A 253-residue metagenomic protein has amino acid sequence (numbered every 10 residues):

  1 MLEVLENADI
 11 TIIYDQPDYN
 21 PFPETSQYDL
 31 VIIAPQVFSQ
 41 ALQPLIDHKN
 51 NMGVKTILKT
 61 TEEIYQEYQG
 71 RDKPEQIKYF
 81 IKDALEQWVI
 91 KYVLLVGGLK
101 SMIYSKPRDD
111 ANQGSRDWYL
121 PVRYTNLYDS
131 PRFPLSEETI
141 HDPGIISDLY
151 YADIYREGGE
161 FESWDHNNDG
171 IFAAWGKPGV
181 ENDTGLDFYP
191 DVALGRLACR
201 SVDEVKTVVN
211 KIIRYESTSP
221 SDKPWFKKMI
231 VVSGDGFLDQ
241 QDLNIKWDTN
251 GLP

Functional and structural regions predicted by a protein language model:
M1-P253: Cysteine-dependent hydrolase recognition
